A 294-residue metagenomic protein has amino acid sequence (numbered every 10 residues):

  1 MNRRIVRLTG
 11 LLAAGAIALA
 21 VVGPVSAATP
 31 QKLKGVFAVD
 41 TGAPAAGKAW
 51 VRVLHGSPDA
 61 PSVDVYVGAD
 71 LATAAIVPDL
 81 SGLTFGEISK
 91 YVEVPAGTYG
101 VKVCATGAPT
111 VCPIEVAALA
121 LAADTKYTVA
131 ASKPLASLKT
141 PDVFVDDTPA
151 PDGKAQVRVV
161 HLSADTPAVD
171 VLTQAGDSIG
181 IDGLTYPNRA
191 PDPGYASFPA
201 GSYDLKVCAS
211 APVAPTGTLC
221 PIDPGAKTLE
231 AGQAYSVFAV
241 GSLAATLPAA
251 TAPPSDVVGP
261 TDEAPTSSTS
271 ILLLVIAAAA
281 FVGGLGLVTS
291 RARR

Functional and structural regions predicted by a protein language model:
N2, R293-R294: Short, intrinsically disordered, low-complexity terminal/loop segments
N2-L12: Bacterial N-terminal signal peptides that target proteins for export
R3-R4, V21, A123: Intrinsic low-complexity, intrinsically disordered segments enriched in polar/basic residues
L11-A20: Bacterial N-terminal signal peptides
V25-R293: Intrinsically disordered, low-complexity polar regions and short flexible loop motifs
